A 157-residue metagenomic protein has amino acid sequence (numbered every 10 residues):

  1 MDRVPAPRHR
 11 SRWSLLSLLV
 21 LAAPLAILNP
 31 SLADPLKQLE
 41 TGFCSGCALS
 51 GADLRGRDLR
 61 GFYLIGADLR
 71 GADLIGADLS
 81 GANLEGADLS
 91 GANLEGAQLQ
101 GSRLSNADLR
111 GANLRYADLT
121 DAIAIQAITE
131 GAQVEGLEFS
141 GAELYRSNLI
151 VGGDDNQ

Functional and structural regions predicted by a protein language model:
V4-S17: Bacterial N-terminal signal peptides that target proteins for export
P7-H9, A23, P30, G153: Compositionally biased, intrinsically disordered low-complexity segments
S14-A26: Bacterial N-terminal signal peptides
N29-Q157: Tandem repeat scaffolds
